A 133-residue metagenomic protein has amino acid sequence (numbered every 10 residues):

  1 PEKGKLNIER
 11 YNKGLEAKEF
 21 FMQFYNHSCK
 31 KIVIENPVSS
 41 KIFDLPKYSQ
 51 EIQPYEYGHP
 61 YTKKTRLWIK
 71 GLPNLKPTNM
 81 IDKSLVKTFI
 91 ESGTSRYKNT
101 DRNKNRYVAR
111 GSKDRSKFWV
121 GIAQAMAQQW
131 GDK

Functional and structural regions predicted by a protein language model:
P1-K133: Conserved active-site and SAM-binding loop architecture of S-adenosyl-L-methionine-dependent nucleic-acid
